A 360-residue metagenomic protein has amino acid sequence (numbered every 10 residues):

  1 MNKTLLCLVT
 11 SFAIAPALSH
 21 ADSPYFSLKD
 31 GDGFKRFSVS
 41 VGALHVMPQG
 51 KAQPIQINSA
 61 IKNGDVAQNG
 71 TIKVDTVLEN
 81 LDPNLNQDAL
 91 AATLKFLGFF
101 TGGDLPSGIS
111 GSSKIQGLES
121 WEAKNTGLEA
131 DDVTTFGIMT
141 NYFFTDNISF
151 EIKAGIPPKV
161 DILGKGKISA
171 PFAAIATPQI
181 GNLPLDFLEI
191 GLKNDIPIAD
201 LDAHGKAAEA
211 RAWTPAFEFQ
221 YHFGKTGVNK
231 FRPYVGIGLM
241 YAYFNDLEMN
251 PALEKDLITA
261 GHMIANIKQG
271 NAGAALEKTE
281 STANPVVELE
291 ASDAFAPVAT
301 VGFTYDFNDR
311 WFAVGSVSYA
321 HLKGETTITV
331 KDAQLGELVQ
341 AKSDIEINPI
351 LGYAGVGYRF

Functional and structural regions predicted by a protein language model:
M1-A21: Gram-negative bacterial Sec-dependent N-terminal signal peptides
S19-I109: Outer-membrane beta-barrel biogenesis signature
A21-R36, N147, G224-R232, F307-R310: Short loop/turn motifs that connect adjacent beta-strands in outer-membrane beta-barrel proteins
V41, I138-D146, P215-F223, I237-Y241 (+3 more regions): Residues on the lipid-exposed face of transmembrane beta-strands in outer-membrane beta-barrel proteins
A43-Q49, A154-V160, F223, L239-N245 (+2 more regions): Transmembrane beta-strands of outer-membrane beta-barrel pores
A52-A60, V66-D75, F96-D132, P158-T214 (+2 more regions): Extracellular/periplasm-exposed beta-strand and loop segments of Gram-negative cell-envelope proteins, dominated by
N141, S149, K153-K165: Acidic, polar low-complexity intrinsically disordered regions
K230, V235-L239, T282, S292-A294 (+4 more regions): Compact recognition or signaling/catalytic modules
